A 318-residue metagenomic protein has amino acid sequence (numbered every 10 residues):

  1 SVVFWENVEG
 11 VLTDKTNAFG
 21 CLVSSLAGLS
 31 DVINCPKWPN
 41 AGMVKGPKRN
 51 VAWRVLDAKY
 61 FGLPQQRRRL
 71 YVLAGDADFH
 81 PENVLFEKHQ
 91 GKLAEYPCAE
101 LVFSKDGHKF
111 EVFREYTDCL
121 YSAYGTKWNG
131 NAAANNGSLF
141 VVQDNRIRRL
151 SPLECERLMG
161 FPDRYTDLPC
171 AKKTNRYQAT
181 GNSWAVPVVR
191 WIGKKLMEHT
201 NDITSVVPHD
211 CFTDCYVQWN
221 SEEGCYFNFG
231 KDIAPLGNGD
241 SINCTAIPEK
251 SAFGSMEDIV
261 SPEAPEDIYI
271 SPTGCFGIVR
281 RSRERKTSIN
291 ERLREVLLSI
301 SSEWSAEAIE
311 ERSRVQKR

Functional and structural regions predicted by a protein language model:
S1-R148: Class I S-adenosyl-L-methionine
E100-R318: C-terminal target-recognition/interaction regions appended to catalytic cores
